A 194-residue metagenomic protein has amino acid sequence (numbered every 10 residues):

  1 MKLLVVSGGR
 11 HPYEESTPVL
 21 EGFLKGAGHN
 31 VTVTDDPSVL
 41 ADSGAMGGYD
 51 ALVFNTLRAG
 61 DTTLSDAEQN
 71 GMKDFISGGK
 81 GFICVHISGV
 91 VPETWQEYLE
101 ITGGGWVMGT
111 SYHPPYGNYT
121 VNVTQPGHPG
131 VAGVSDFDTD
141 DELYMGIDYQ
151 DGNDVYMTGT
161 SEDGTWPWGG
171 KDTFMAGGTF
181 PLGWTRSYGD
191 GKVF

Functional and structural regions predicted by a protein language model:
K2-P92: Helical hinge/lid and interdomain linker segments adjacent to catalytic or ligand-binding clefts that mediate domain
V5, L57-R58, G105-W106, P167-K171: Short secondary-structure boundary micro-motifs
G8, N55, G81, G103-G104 (+2 more regions): Glycine-centered flexibility motif
S16-P18, W95-Y98, P167-G170: Short aromatic-enriched loop/helix-cap "lid" or pocket-rim segments at secondary-structure transitions that line
M46-D50, Q96-E97, G152-T158: Conserved long hydrophobic alpha-helices within structured protein cores
A59-G133: A glycine-rich, often tryptophan-bearing local segment used as a flexible ligand/cofactor-contacting loop or short
T110-K192: Catalytic beta-strand/loop cores that center a nucleophilic Ser/Cys/Thr and support acyl-enzyme chemistry
